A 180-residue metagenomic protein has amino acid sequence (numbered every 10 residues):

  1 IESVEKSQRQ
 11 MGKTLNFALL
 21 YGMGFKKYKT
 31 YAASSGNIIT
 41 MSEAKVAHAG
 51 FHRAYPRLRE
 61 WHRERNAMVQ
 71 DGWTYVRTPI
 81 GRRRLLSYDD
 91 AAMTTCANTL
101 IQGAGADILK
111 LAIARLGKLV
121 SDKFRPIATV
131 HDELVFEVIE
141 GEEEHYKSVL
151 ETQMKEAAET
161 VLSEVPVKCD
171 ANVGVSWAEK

Functional and structural regions predicted by a protein language model:
I1-K180: Conserved catalytic core of nucleotide polymerization and phosphodiester-bond processing enzymes
